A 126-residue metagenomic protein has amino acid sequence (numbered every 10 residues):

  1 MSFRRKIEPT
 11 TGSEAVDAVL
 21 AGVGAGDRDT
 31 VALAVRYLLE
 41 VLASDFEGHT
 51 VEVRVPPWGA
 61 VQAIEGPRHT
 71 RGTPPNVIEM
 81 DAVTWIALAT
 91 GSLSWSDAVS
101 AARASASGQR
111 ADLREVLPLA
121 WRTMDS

Functional and structural regions predicted by a protein language model:
M1-S126: Feature captures hydrophobic
